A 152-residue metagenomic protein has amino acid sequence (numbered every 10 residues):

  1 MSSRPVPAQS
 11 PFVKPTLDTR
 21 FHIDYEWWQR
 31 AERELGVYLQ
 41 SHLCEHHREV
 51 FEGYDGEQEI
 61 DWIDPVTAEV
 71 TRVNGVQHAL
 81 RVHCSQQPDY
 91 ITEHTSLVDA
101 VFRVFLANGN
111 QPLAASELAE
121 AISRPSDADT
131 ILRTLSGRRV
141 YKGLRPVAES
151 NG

Functional and structural regions predicted by a protein language model:
M1-V6: N-terminal acidic, proline/glycine-rich, low-complexity intrinsically disordered segments
P7-D89: Long, low-complexity, charged/polar intrinsically disordered regions in eukaryotic proteins
H94-F102: Short, leucine-enriched amphipathic alpha-helices that occur as contiguous helical runs
F102-F105, L135: Amphipathic alpha-helical interface segments used for dimerization/assembly
N108-A114: Short capping segments at the starts of secondary-structure elements
Q111, S123-A148: Charge-enriched amphipathic alpha-helical scaffolds
A114-I122: A short acidic, leucine-rich amphipathic alpha-helix
